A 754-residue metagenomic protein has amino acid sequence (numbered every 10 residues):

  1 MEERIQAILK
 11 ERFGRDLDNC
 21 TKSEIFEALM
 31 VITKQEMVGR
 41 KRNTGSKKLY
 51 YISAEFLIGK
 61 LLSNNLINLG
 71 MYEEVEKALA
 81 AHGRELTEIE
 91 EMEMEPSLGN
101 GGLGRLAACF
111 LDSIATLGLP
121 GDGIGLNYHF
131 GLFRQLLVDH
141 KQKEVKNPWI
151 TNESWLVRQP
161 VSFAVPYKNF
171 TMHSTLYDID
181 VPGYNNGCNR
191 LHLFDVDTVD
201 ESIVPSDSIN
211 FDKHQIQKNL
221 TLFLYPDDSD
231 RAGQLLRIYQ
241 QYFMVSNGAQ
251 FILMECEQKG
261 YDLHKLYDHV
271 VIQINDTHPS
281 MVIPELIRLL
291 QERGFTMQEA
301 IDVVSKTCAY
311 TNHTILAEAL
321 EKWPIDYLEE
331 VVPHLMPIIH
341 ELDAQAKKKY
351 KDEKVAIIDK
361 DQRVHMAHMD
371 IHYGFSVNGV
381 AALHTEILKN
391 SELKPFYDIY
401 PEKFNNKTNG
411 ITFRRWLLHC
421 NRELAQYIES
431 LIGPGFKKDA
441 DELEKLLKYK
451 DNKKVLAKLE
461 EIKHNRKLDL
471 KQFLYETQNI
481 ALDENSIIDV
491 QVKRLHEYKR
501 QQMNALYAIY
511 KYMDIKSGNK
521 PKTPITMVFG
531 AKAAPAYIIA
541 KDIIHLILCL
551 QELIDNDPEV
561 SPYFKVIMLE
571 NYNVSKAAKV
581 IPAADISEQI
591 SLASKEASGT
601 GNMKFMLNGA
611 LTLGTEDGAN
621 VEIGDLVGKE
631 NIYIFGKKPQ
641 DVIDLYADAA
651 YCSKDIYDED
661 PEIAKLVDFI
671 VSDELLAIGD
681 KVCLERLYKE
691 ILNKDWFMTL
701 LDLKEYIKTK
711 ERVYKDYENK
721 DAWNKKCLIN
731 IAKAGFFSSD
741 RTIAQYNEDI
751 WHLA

Functional and structural regions predicted by a protein language model:
M1-A754: A conserved ligand/cofactor-binding region detector
